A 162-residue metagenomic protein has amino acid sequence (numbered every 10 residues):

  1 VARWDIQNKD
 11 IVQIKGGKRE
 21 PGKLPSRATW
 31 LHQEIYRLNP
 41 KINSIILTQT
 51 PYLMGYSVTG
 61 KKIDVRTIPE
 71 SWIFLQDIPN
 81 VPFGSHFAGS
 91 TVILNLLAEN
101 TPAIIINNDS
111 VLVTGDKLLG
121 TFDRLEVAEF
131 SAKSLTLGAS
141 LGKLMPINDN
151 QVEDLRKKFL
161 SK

Functional and structural regions predicted by a protein language model:
V1-K162: Glycine-rich flexible loops
